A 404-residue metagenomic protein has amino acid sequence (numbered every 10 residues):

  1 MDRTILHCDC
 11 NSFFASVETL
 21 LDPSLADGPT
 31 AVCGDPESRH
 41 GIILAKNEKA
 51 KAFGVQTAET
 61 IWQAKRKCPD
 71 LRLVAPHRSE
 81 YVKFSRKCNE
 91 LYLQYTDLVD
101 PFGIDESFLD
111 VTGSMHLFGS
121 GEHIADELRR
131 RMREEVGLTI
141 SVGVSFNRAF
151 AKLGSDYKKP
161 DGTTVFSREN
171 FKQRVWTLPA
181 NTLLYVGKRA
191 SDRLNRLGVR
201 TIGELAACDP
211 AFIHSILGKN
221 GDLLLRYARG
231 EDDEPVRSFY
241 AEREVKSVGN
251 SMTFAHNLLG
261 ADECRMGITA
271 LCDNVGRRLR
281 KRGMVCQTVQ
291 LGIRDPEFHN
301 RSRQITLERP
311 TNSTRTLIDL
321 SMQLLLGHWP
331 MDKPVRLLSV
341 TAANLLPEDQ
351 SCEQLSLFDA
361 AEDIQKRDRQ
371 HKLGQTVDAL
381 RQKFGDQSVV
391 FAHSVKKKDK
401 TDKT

Functional and structural regions predicted by a protein language model:
M1-R226, F239, R277, I364-T404: Gly/Gly-Pro- and Ser/Thr-rich, intrinsically disordered tail segments characteristic of DNA damage-repair and tolerance
H7, T182, A190-V335: DNA-contacting surface of Y-family translesion DNA polymerases
F13, P36-R39, P296-H299, L345-E348: Short, charged/polar surface micro-motifs in flexible loops or helix N-caps
G28, I140, D161, Q287-V289 (+2 more regions): Change "...and in nucleic-acid phosphodiester-cleaving endonucleases..." to "...and in nucleic-acid processing enzymes
F102-E106, S145-R148, M284-T288, K333-L337: Short Gly/Ser/Thr- and Asp/Glu-enriched loop/turn motifs at secondary-structure junctions
S107-G113, S302-I305, S356-A361: Short, hydrophobic beta-strand segments
K152-G154, S302-R303, Q350-S351: Short, well-ordered secondary-structure micro-motifs
R309-T404: Acidic, metal-coordinating catalytic segment for phosphate/diphosphate chemistry, firing primarily on the Nudix
